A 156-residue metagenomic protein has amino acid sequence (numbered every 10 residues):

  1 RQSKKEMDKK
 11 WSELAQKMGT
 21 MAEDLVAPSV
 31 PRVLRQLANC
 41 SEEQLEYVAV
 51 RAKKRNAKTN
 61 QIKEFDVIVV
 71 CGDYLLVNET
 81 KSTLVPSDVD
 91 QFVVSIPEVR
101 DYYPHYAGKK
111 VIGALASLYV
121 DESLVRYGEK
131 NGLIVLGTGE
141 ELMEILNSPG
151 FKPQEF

Functional and structural regions predicted by a protein language model:
R1-L37: Amphipathic, low-proline, heptad-repeat alpha-helices and/or compositionally biased low-complexity charged/polar-rich
M21, L25, I62, S87 (+1 more regions): Charged, alpha-helix-enriched surfaces in structured cytosolic catalytic cores of large nucleotide-utilizing machines
V30, F65-D88, F92, P97: Conserved catalytic cores of phosphodiester-cleaving nucleases, focusing on short active-site segments
N39-V48, A107-V111: A short coil-to-beta-strand element that immediately follows conserved catalytic motifs
E42-G72: Active-site metal-binding core of divalent-cation-utilizing nuclease and nuclease-like domains
A52-K54, L84, V120, L142: Residue-level detector of flexible, active-site-proximal loop/helix-junction positions within diverse enzyme catalytic
E98-G108: Arginine/glycine-rich "motif VI" loop of SF2 helicases in the C-terminal RecA-like domain
V111-F156: Domain-level recognition of nuclease-like catalytic cores that cleave nucleotide substrates
